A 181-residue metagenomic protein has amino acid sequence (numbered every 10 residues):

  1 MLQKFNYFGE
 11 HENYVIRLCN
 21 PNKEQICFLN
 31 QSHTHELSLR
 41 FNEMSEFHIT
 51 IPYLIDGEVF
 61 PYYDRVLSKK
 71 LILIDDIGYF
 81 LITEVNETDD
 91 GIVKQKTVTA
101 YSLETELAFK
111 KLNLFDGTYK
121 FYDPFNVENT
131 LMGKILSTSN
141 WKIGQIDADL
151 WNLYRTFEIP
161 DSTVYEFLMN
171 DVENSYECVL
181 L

Functional and structural regions predicted by a protein language model:
M1-T118, M169-Y176: Assembly/oligomerization scaffold segments
Y101-L181: Charged- and aromatic-enriched interaction segments used to assemble and dock large macromolecular complexes
